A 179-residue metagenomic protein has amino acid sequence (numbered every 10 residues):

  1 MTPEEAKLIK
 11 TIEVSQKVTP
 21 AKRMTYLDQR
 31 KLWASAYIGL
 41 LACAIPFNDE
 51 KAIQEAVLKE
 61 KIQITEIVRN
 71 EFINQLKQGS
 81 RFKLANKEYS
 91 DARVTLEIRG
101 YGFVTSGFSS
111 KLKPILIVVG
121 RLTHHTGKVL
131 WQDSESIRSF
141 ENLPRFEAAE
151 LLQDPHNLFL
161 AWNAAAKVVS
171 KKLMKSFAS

Functional and structural regions predicted by a protein language model:
M1-I9, V18-P20, Q78-R81, T126 (+2 more regions): C-terminal/domain-edge helix-coil "capping" segments
M1-V68, M174-S179: A structural "domain/chain start" motif
S15-K17, E97-R99, R138: A structural detector for beta-sheet-dominated domains
K31-Y37, K113-I117, L152: Short, low-complexity, polar/charged sequence segments that are solvent-exposed and flexible
Q54-Q63, S106, L152-L160: Second-shell loop/turn segments in exported
Q63, I67, E71, Y89 (+3 more regions): Short, well-structured alpha-helical interface segments that form or flank functional binding sites
E66-A85: A structural motif corresponding to the C-terminal end of an alpha-helix and its immediate exit/capping segment
G79, A85-S134, N142-L143: Surface-exposed short loop/turn segments
